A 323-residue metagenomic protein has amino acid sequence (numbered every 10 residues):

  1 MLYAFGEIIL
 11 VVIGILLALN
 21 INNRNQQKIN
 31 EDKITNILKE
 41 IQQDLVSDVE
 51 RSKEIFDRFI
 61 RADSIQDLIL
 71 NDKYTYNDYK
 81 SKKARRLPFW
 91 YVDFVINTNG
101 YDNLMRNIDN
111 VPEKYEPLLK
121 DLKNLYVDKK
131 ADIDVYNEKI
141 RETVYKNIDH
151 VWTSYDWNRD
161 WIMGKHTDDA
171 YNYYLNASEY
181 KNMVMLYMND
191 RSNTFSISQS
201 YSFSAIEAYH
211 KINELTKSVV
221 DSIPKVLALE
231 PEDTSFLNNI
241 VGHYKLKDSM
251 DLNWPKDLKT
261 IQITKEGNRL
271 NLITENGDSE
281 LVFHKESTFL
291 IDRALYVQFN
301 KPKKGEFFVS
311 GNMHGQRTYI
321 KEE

Functional and structural regions predicted by a protein language model:
M1-L2, L16, N23-S235, N300: Long, hydrophobic alpha-helical segments that serve as membrane-spanning/inserting helices
Y3-F5, P255: A generic fold-level signal
F5-N20: Hydrophobic membrane-insertion alpha-helices, especially the h-region of bacterial N-terminal signal peptides
S222-E323: Peripheral terminal and inter-domain segments
